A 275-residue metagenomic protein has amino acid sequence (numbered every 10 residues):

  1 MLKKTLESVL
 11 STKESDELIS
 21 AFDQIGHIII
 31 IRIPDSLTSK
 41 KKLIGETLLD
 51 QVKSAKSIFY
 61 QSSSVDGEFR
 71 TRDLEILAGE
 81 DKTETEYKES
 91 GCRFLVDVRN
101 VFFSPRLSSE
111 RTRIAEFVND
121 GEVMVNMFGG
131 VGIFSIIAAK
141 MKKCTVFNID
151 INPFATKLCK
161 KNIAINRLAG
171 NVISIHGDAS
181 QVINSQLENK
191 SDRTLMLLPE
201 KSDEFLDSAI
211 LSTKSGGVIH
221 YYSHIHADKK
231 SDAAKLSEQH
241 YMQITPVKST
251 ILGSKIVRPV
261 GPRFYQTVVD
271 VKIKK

Functional and structural regions predicted by a protein language model:
M1-K275: SAM-dependent transferase fold signal centered on methyltransferase-like domains, encompassing both Class I
